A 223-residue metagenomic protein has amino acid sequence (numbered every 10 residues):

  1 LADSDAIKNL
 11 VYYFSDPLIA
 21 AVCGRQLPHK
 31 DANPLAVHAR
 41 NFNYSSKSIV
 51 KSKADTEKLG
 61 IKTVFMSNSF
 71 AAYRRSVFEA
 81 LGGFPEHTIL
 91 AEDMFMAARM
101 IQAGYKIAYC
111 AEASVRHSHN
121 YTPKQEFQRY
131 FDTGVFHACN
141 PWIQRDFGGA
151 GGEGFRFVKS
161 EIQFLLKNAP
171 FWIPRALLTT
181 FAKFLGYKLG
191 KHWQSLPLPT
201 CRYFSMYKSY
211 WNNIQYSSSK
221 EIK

Functional and structural regions predicted by a protein language model:
L1: Acidic metal-phosphate-binding loop of nucleotide-sugar-dependent transferases
S4-H38: Conserved donor NDP-sugar-binding/catalytic core segment of glycosyltransferases
A6, M96-R99: Short active-site alpha-helical segment characteristic of glycosyltransferases and processive polysaccharide synthases
P28, S52-S76, T88-I89, H137 (+1 more regions): A recurrent flexible, glycine/aromatic-enriched loop bordering the glycosyltransferase active site that acts as
S76-A80, S114: Short, well-ordered alpha-helical scaffold segment located in the soluble/lumenal catalytic or ligand-binding core
L90-M96: Acidic donor-binding loop at a coil-to-helix junction in glycosyltransferase catalytic cores that engages
A103-F127, F136-P141: Active-site donor/metal-binding and catalytic loop motifs of nucleotide-sugar-dependent glycosylation enzymes
D132, C139, D146-K223: Non-catalytic, C-terminal membrane-associated alpha-helical segments of glycosyltransferases
